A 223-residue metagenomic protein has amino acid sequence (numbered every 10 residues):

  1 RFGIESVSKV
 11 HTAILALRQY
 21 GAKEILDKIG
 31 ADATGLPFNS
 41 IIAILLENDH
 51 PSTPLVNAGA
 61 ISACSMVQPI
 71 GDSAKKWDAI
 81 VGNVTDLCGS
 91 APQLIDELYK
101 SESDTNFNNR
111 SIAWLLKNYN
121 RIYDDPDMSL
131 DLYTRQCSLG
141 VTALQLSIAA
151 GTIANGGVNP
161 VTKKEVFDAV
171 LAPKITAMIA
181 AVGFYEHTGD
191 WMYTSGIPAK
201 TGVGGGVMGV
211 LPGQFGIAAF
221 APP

Functional and structural regions predicted by a protein language model:
F2-I4, P51, Y133-S138, K163 (+1 more regions): Conserved aromatic-histidine-acidic binding/catalytic patches
F2-L26, A149, I217: Active-site SXXK
I4-S6, D27, A31, S40-I44 (+8 more regions): Generic structural "secondary-structure junction" signal
S6-S8, T12, L55-S62, T142-I148 (+2 more regions): Catalytic-loop motifs flanking and including active-site residues across diverse enzymes
A16-Q136: Active-site-adjacent helix/loop patches that line small-molecule binding or acyl-intermediate pockets
Q68, T85-G89, R121, L139 (+4 more regions): Generic secondary-structure signature for well-ordered alpha-helical cores
A74, S103-N106, W114-K174, F220: Penicillin-binding protein/beta-lactamase superfamily catalytic region
N155-P223: Structured C-terminal helix/loop/strand segments within mature extracytoplasmic catalytic/sensor domains
